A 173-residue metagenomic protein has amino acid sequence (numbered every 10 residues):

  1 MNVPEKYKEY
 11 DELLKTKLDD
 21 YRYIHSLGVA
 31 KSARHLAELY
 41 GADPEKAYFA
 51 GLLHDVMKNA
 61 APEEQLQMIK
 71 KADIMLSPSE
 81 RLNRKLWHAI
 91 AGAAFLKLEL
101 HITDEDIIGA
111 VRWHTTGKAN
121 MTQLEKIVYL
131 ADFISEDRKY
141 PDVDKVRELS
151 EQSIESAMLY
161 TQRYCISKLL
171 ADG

Functional and structural regions predicted by a protein language model:
M1-P4: Non-catalytic interface/linker regions that flank or bridge core catalytic/transmembrane domains
E9-T16, L36-Q162: Divalent metal-dependent catalytic cores for phosphoryl transfer on phosphate-bearing substrates
D20-R22: A short, charge-rich alpha-helical start-of-domain segment used by transcription regulators
H25: N-terminal glycine-rich anion-binding loops that anchor highly charged ligand groups
K168-G173: Charged phosphate-binding loop/patch that engages nucleotide di/tri-phosphates or the phosphate backbone of nucleic
